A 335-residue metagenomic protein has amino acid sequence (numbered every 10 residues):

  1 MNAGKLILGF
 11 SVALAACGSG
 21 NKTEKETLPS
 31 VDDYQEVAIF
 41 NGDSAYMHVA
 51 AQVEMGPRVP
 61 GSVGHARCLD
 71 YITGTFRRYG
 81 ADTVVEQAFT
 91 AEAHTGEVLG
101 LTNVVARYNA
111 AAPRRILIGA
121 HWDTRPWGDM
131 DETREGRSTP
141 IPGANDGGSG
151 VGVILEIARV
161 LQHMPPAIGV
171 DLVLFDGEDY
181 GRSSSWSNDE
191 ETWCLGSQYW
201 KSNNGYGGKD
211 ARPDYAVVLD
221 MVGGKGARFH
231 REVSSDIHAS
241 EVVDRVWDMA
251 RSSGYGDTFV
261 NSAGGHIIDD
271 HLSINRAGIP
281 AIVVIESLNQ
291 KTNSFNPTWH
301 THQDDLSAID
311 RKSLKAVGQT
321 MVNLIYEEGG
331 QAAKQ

Functional and structural regions predicted by a protein language model:
N2-G9: Sec-dependent signal peptide recognition, specifically the positively charged N-region followed immediately by
L14-A16: C-terminal motif of bacterial Sec signal peptides marking the signal peptidase cleavage site
K22-L69, Y79, N293-A308: N-terminal capping segment at the start of a domain
V31-I39, V53-V63, A91-A93, R137-G147 (+5 more regions): Second-shell loop/turn segments in exported
A51-A111: A non-catalytic alpha/beta surface segment that caps or lines the substrate-entry region of metallo-dependent hydrolase
R58-P60, T90-A93, A110-A112, W122-P126 (+5 more regions): Solvent-exposed loop/turn segments at secondary-structure junctions within structured extracellular/periplasmic domains
S138-E241, H266, H271: Acidic/histidine-rich catalytic neighborhood of metal-dependent amide-processing enzymes
Y215, V222-Q335: Active-site-adjacent substrate-binding region of metalloamidase/peptidase-like peptide-processing proteins
